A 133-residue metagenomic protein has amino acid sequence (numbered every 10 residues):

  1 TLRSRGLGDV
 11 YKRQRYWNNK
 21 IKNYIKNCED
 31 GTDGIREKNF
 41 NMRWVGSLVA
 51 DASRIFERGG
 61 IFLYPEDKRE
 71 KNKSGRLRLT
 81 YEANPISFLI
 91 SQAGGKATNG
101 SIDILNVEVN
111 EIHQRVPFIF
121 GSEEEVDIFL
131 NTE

Functional and structural regions predicted by a protein language model:
T1-Y11: Single conserved hydrophobic/aromatic residue that forms the stacking wall/gate of nucleotide- or nucleobase-binding
G8, M42, K73, I112-H113: RNase H-like, two-metal
F40, K71-L79, V116: Short, glycine/charged-rich beta-strand-loop motifs at protein surfaces that mediate ligand recognition and catalysis
A52, I90: Residue-level signal for inorganic ion chemistry
I55-G59, K96: Change "in soluble alpha/beta enzymes" to "in soluble alpha/beta proteins
A93-V107: Glycine-rich phosphate/pyrophosphate-binding loops and their adjacent beta-strand/loop elements at enzyme active sites
L105-F129: Short basic, glycine-rich beta-strand/loop surfaces that mediate nucleic-acid
